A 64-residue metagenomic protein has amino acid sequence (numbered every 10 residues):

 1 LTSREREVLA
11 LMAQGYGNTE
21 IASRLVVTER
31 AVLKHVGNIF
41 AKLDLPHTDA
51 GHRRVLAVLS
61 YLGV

Functional and structural regions predicted by a protein language model:
L1-G37, L59: Helix-turn-helix DNA-binding segment
F40-V64: Basic, Lys/Arg-enriched C-terminal extension of HTH/homeodomain DNA-binding domains
